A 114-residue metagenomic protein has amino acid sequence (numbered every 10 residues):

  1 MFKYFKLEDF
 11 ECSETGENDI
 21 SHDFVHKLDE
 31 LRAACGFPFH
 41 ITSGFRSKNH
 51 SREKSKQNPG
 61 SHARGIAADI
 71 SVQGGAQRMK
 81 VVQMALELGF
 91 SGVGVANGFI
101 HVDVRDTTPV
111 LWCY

Functional and structural regions predicted by a protein language model:
M1-A34, V95, D106-P109, C113-Y114: Extracytoplasmic cell-surface/polysaccharide-interacting catalytic and binding patches
M1-T15, R52-A68: Short, conserved helix/loop micro-motifs enriched in His/Cys and acidic residues
K6, S21, S47, G74-Q77: Helix N-cap and loop-to-helix transition residues
E14, S43, V72: Short glycine-centered, acidic/aromatic-flanked micro-motifs in structured strand/loop junctions that mark active-site
V25-S55: Extended, low-complexity, intrinsically disordered C-terminal regulatory tails of eukaryotic serine/threonine kinases
P59, R64-I66, S71-Y114: Catalytic cores and adjacent binding grooves of peptidoglycan-active enzymes
